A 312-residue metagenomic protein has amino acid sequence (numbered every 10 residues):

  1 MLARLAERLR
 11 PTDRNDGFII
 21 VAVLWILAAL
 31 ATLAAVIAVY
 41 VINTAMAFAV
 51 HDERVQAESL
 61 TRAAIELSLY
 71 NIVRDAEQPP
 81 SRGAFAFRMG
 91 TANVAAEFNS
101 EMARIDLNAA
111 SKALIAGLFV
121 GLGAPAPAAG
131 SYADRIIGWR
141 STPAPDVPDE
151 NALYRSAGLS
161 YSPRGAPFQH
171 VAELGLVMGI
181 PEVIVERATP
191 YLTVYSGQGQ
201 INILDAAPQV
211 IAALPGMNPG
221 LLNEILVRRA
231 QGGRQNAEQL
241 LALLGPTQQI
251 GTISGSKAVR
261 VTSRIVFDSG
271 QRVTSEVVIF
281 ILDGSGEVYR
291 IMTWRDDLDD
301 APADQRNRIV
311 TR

Functional and structural regions predicted by a protein language model:
L2-R312: Compositionally biased linear targeting/interaction segments
